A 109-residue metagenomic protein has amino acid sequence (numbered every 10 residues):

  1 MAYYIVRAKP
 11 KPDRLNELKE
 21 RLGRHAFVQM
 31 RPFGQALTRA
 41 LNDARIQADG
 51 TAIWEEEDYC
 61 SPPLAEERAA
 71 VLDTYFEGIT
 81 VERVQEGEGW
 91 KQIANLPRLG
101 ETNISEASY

Functional and structural regions predicted by a protein language model:
M1-A52, E57-A70, W90-Y109: Short S/T/G/P-rich N-terminal loop/turn motif that feeds into the first structured element of a domain
F33, E77-K91: Conserved short beta-strand edge segments in small beta-sheet-based binding/regulatory domains
